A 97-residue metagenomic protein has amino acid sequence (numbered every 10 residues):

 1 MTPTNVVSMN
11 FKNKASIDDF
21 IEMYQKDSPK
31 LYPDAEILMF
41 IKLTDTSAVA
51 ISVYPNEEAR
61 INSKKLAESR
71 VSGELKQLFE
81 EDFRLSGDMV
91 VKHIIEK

Functional and structural regions predicted by a protein language model:
M1-V49, V53-S69, K76-K97: Short S/T/G/P-rich N-terminal loop/turn motif that feeds into the first structured element of a domain
